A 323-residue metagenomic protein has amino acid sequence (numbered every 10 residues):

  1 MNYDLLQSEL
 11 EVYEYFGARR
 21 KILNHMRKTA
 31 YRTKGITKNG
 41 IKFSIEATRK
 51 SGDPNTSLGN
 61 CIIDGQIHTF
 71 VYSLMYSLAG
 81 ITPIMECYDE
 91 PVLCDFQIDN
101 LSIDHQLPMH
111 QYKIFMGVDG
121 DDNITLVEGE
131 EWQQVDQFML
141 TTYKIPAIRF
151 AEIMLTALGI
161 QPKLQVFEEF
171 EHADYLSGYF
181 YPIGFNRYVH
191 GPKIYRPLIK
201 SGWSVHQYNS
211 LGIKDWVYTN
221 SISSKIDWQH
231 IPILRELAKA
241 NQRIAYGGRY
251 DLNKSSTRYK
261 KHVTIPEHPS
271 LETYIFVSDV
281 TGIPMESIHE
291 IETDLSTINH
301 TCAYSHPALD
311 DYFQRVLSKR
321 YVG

Functional and structural regions predicted by a protein language model:
M1-D119, L126-F138, Y143-K144, H172: Conserved polymerase palm-domain catalytic core
A47-K50, P54, S77-C94, E131-G323: Active-site and adjacent loop segments of nucleotide-processing enzymes that use two-metal-ion phosphate chemistry
D121-D122, S177: Short low-polarity hydrophobic stretches
